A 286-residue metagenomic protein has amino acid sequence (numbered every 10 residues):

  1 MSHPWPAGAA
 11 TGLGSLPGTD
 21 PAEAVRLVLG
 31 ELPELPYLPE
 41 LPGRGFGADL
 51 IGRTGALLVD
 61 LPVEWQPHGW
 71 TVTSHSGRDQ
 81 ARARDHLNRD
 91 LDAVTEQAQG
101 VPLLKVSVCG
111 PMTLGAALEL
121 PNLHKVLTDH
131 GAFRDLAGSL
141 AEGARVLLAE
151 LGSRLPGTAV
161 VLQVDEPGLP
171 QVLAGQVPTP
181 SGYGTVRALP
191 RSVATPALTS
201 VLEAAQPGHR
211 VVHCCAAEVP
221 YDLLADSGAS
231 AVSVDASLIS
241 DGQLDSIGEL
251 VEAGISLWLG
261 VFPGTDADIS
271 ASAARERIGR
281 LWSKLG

Functional and structural regions predicted by a protein language model:
M1-D129, L223-G228, I255, K284: Alpha/beta catalytic barrel-like cores
L13-P17, P42, C109, H213-A217 (+2 more regions): Structural motif
P36-P39, Q163, V232-S233, W258: Conserved beta-strand positions in the central sheet of alpha/beta enzyme cores
S76-Q80, P121-G138, A174-V193, S230-S233 (+1 more regions): Glycine-rich tight-turn/loop motif centered on a GG-T
D79-T95, R134-L147, S272-L281: Glycine-rich anion/phosphate-binding loops
V106-L120, L162-L169, G260-G264: Short loop/turn segments at strand-loop or loop-helix junctions that form parts of catalytic or ligand-binding pockets
S139, G143-D245: Active-site loop segments of alpha/beta catalytic cores
S230-G286: Catalytic-face loop-and-helix region of soluble metabolic enzyme cores
